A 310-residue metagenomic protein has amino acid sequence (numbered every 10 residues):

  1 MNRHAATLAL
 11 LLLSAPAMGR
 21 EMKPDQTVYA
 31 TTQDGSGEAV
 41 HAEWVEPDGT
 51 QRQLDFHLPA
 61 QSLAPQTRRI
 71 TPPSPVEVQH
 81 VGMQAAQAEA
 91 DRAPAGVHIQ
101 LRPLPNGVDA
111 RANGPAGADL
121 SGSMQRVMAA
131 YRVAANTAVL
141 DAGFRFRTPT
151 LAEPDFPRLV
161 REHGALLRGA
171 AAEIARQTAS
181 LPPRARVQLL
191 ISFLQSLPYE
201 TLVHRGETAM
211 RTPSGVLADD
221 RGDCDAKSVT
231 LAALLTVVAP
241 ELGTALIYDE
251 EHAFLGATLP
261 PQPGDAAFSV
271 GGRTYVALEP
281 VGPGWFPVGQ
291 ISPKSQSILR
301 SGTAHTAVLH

Functional and structural regions predicted by a protein language model:
M1-A6: Bacterial N-terminal signal peptides that target proteins for export
S14-P16: N-terminal signal peptide c-region/cleavage motif recognized by signal peptidases
M18-H310: A structural boundary/capping signal
